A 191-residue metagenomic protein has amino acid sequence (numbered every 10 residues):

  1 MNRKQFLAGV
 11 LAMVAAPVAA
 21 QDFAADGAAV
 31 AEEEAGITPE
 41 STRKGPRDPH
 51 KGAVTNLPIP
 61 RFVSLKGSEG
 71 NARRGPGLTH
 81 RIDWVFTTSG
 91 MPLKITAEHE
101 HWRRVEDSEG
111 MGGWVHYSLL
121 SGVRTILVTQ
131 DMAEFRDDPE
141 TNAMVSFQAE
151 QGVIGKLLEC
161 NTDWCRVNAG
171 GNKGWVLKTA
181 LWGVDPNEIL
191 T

Functional and structural regions predicted by a protein language model:
R3-L7: N-terminal export leaders
A8-V14: Bacterial N-terminal signal peptides
A15-A19: N-terminal signal peptide c-region/cleavage motif recognized by signal peptidases
D22-R74, V85-S89, T96-H99, E106-M111 (+5 more regions): SH3-family beta-barrel domains
G77: Intrinsically disordered, low-complexity polar regions and short flexible loop motifs
